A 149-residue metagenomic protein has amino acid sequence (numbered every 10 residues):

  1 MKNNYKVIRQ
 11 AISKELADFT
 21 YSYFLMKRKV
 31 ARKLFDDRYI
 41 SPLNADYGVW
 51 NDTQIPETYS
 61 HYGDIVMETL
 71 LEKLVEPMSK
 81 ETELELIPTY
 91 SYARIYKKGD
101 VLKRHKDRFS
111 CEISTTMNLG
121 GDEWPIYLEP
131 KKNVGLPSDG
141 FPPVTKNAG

Functional and structural regions predicted by a protein language model:
M1-T82: Non-heme Fe(II)/2-oxoglutarate
N4-Y5, Y90, P125: A residue-level signal for beta-strand positions that form part of recognition/binding surfaces within mature
E68-E72, I87, H105-F109: Alpha-helix initiation and capping sites
K73-P77, Y92, S114: Generic beta-strand or strand-like secondary-structure segments
E83-Y92: A short coil-to-beta-strand element that immediately follows conserved catalytic motifs
I95: Conserved active-site beta-strand element of glycosyltransferases/polysaccharide synthases
K98-G149: Catalytic core of non-heme Fe(II) oxygenases with the double-stranded beta-helix
